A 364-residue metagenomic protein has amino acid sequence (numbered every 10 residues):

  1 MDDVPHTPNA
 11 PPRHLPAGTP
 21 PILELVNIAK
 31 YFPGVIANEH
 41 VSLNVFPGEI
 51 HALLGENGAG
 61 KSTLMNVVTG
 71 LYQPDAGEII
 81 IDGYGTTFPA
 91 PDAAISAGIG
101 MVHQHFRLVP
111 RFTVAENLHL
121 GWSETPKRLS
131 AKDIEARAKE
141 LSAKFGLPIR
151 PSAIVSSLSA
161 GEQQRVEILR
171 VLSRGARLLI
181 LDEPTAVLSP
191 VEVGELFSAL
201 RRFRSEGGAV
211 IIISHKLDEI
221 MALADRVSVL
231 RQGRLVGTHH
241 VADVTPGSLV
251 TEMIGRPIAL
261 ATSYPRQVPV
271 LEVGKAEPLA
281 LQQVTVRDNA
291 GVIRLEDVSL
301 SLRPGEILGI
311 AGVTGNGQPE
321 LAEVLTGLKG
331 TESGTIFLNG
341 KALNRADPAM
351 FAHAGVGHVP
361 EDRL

Functional and structural regions predicted by a protein language model:
D2-L364: Glycine-rich phosphate-binding loops of nucleotide-dependent enzymes
